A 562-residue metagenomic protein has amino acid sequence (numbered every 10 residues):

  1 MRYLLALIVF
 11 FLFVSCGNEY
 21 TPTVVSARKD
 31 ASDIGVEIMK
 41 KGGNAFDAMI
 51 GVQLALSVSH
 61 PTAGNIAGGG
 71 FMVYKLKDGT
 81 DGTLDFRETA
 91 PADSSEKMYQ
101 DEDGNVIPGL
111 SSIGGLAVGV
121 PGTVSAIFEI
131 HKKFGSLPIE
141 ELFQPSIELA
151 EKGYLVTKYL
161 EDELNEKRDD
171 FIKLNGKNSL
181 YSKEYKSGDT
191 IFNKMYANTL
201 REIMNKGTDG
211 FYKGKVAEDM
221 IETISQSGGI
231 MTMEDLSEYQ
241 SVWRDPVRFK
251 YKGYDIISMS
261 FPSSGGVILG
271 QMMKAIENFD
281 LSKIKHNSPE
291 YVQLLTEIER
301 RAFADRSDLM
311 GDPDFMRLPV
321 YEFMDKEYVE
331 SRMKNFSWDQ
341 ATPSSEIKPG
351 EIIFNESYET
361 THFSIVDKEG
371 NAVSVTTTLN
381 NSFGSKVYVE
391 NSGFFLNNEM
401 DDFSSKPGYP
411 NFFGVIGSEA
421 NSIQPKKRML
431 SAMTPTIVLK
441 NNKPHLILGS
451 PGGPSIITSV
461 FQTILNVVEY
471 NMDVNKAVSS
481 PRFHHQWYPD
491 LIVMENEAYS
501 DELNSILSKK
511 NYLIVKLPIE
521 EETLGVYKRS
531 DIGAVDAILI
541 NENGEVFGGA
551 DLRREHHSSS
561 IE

Functional and structural regions predicted by a protein language model:
M1-L4: Positively charged n-region of N-terminal signal peptides that target proteins for export
V14-S15: C-terminal motif of bacterial Sec signal peptides marking the signal peptidase cleavage site
N18-D33, E37, K41, A45-G207 (+5 more regions): Noncatalytic scaffold domains of N-terminal-nucleophile
F46-V52, E140-E151, E218-I221, H286-R300 (+2 more regions): Short, well-structured alpha-helical segments that form the helix of a local strand-helix-strand
V58-T83, I230-T232, A372-K440, Y470 (+1 more regions): Active-site rim segments in enzyme catalytic domains, especially the processed small/beta chain of N-terminal
M231-K252, K326, E330-N355, L396-P435: Active-site Gly/Thr loop motif
F279-L379, N391-S392, P407-G408, L513-P518: Internal maturation/activation junctions in enzymes
K427, E469-R529: Extended C-terminal subregions enriched in glycine
